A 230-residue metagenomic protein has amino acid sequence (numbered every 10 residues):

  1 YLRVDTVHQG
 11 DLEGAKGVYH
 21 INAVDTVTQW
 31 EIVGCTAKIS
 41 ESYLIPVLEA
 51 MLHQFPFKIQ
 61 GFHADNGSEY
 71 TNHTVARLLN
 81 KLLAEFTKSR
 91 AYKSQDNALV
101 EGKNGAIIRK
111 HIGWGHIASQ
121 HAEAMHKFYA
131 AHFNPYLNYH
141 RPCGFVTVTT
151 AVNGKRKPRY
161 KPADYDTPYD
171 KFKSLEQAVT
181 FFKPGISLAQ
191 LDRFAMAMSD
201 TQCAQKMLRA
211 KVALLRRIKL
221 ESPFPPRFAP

Functional and structural regions predicted by a protein language model:
Y1-E31: An active-site-proximal beta-strand-loop segment
D5, A23, Q29, L48 (+5 more regions): Mobile genetic element proteins and their domesticated derivatives, centered on retroelements and DNA transposons
K16, V24, V33-P56: Active-site beta-loop-alpha junctions of metal-dependent nucleic acid enzymes, especially the RNase H-like/DDE
V24, A50-P56, T74-K88: Short, surface-exposed basic-aromatic patches at helix termini and helix-loop junctions that form
A64-N66, Y70-L79, F86-I112: RNase H-like two-metal-ion nuclease catalytic core shared by retroviral integrases and related mobile-element nucleases
K81-A84, V100-H121, F133-R141: Active-site proximal helix-loop segment of RNase H-like, two-metal nucleases, encompassing DDE(D)
A131-K171: Charged, gly/pro-enriched flexible loop segments at helix/strand junctions
Q190-P230: C-terminal non-catalytic accessory extensions
